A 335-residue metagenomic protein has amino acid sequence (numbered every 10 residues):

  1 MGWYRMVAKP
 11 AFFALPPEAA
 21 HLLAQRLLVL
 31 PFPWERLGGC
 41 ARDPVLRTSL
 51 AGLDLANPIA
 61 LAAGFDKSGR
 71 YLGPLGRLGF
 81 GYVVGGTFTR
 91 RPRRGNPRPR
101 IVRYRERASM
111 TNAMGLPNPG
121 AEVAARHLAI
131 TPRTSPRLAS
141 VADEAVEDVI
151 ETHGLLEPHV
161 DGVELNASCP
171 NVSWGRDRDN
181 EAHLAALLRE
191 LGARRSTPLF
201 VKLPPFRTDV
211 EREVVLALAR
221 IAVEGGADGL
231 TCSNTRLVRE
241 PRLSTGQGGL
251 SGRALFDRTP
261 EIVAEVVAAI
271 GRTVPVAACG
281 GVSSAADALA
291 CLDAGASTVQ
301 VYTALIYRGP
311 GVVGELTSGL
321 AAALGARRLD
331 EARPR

Functional and structural regions predicted by a protein language model:
M1-P136: N-terminal capping/small domains of soluble enzymes
P16, L61, V83, A124 (+6 more regions): Conserved, mostly hydrophobic/aromatic
Q25, V29-F32, R36-A41, S109-A113 (+2 more regions): Glycine/Thr-rich beta-alpha phosphate-binding loop at enzyme active sites
L53-L61, P132-S140, R194-R207, V266-A278: Short beta-strand/loop segments at the ligand-binding rim of alpha/beta enzyme cores
S68-L75, D148-L156, T208-E224, V267-R272 (+1 more regions): Catalytic cores of alpha/beta
L72, A121-A129, V149-E157, E181-G192 (+5 more regions): Generic structural signal for well-ordered alpha-helices, preferentially at hydrophobic/aromatic core positions
G79-R93, N166-N171, D228-R236, V282 (+1 more regions): Glycine-rich phosphate-binding active-site loops on the catalytic face of alpha/beta enzymes
P92-A108, R239-G252, T303-R333: C-terminal helical cap(s) of enzyme catalytic domains, especially alpha/beta-barrels
